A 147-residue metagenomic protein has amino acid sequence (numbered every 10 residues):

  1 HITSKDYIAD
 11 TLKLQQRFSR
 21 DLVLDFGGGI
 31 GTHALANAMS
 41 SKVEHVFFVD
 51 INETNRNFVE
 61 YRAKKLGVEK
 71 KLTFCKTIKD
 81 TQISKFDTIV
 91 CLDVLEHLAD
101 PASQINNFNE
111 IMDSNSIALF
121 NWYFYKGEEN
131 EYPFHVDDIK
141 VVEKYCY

Functional and structural regions predicted by a protein language model:
H1-Q82, N121-W122, E128-Y147: Conserved N-terminal segment of class I S-adenosyl-L-methionine
V90: A conserved beta-strand element that flanks and buttresses the S-adenosyl-L-methionine
V94: Hydrophobic adenine-recognition pocket in adenosine-nucleotide-binding enzymes
H97-L98, G127: Short glycine-rich, flexible loops that bind phosphorylated cofactors or substrates
L98-F108: A short, conserved alpha-helix within the catalytic core of class I
E110-D113: Conserved helix-to-beta-strand junction in the class I
N115-Y123: Conserved beta-strand signature within the Rossmann-like core of class I S-adenosyl-L-methionine
